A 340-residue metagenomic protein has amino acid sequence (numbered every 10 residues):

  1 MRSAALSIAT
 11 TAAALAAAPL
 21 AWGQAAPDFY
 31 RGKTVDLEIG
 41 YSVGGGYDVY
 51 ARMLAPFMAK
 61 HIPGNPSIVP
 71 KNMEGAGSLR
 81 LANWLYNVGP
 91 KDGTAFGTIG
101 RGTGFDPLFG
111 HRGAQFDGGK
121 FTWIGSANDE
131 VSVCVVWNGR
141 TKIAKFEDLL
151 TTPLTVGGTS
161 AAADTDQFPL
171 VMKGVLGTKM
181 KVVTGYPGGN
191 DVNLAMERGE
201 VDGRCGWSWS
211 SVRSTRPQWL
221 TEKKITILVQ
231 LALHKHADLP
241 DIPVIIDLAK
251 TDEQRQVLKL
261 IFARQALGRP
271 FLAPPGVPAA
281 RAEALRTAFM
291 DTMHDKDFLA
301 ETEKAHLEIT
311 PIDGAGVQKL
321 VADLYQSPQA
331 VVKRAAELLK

Functional and structural regions predicted by a protein language model:
M1-A12: Bacterial N-terminal signal peptides that target proteins for export
R31-V35, T221-K224, L248-K250, A266 (+1 more regions): An extracytoplasmic/periplasmic, membrane-proximal ligand-sensing/linker region
V35, K60-N65, W84-A95, T103-D191 (+4 more regions): Hinge/capping helix and adjacent helix->loop/strand transition within the periplasmic-binding protein
D36-A51, E74-G77, G157-D164: Extracytoplasmic "Venus flytrap"
L54, A76-L79, G93-D106, S126-N128 (+1 more regions): Ligand-binding clamshell of periplasmic/extracellular solute-binding protein-like
T98-I99, T159, G185-P187, C205-W207 (+2 more regions): Short beta-strand and adjacent tight-turn residues that come in two discontinuous sequence segments and form the edges
